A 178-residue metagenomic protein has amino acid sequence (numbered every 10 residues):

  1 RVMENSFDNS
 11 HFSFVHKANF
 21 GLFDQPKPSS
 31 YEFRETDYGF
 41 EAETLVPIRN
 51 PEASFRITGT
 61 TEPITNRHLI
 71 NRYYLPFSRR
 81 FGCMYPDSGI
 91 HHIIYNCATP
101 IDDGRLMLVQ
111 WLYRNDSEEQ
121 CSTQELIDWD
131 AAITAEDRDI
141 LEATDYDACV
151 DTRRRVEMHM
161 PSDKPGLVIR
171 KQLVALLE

Functional and structural regions predicted by a protein language model:
R1-E178: C-terminal catalytic domain of Rieske-type non-heme iron oxygenases
